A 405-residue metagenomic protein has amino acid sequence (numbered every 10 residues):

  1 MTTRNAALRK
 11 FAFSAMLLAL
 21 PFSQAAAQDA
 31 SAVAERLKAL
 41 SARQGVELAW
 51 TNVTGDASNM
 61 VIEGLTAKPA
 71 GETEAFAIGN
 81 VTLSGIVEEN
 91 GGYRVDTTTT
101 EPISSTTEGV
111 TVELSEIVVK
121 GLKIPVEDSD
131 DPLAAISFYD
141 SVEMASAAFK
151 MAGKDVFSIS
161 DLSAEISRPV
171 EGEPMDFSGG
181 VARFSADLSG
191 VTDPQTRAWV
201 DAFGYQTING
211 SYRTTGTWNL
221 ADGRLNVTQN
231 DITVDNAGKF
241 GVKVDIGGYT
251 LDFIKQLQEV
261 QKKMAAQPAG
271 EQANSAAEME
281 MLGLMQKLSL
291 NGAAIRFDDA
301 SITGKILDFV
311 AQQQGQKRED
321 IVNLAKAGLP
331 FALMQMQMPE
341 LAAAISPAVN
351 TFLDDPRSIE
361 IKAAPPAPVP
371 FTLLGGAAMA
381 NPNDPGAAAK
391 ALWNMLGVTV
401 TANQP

Functional and structural regions predicted by a protein language model:
M1-A27, A363: Gram-negative bacterial Sec-dependent N-terminal signal peptides
A25-P405: Glycine-rich, small/hydroxylated-residue low-complexity segments
